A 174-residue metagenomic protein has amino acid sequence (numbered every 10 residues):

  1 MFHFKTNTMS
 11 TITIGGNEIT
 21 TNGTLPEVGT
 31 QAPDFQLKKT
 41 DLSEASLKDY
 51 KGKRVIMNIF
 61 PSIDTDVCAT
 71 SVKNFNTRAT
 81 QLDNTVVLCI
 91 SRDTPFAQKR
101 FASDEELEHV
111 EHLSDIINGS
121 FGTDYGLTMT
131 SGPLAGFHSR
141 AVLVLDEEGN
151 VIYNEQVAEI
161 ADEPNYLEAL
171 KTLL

Functional and structural regions predicted by a protein language model:
F2-L174: Chalcogenol-based redox active-site neighborhoods
